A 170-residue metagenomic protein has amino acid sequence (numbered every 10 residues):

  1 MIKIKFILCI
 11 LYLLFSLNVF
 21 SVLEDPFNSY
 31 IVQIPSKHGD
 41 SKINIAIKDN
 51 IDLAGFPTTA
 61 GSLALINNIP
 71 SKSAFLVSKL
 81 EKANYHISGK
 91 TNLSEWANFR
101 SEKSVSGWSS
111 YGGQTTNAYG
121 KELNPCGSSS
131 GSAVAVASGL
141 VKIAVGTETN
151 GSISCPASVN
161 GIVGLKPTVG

Functional and structural regions predicted by a protein language model:
M1-I2, C126: Short linear, low-complexity motifs centered on an aromatic residue
I2-S21: Classical Sec-dependent N-terminal signal peptides that target proteins to the secretory pathway
K3, P26, G139-L140: Short loop/turn motifs at secondary-structure junctions
K3-K5, K48, K90, K166: Basic side chains
L17-A74, N92-F99: Short, well-ordered alpha-helical
E81-G170: Short glycine/serine-rich loop segments
